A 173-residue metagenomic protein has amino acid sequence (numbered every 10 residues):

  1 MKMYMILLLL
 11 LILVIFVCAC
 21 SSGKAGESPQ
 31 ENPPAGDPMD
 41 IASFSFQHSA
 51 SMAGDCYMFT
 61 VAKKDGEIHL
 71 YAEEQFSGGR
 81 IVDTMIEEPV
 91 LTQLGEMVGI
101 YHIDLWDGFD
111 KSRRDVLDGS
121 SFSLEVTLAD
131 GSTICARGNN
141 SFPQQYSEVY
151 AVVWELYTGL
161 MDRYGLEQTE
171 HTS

Functional and structural regions predicted by a protein language model:
M1-L10: Positively charged n-region of N-terminal signal peptides that target proteins for export
M3, A25, K64-D65: N-terminal cationic leader/targeting segments used for protein routing and processing
F16-A19: C-terminal motif of bacterial Sec signal peptides marking the signal peptidase cleavage site
S21-A53, M85, M97, D104-S173: Short, well-ordered, aromatic-rich surface patches in folded extracellular/luminal domains
M52-I81: Glycine-rich catalytic cores of cysteine/serine-nucleophile enzymes that process amide/ester linkages in cell-envelope
L70-W106: A short-motif feature that recognizes glycine-rich, charge-decorated loops that bind or process nucleotide phosphates
